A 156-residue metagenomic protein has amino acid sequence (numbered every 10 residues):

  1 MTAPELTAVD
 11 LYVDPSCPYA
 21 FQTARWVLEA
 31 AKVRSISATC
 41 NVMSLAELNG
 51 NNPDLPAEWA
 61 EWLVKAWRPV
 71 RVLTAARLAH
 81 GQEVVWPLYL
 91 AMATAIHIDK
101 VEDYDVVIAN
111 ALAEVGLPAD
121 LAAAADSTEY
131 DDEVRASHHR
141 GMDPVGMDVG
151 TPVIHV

Functional and structural regions predicted by a protein language model:
E5, V13: Short metal-coordination and nucleic-acid-contact micro-motifs, chiefly zinc-binding Cys/His arrays
L6-T7, A24-K32, E102-V156: C-terminal cap of thioredoxin/glutaredoxin-like
A8-D10, T39: A structural signal for isolated positions on well-ordered beta-strands in alpha/beta enzyme cores
D14-C17, T128: Short, surface-exposed acidic/glycine-rich loop or hinge patches that mediate macromolecular interfaces
P15, F21-I108: Structural alpha/beta surface segment adjacent to cysteine/selenocysteine redox centers across thiol/disulfide enzymes
P18-Y19, D132: Short alpha-helical
